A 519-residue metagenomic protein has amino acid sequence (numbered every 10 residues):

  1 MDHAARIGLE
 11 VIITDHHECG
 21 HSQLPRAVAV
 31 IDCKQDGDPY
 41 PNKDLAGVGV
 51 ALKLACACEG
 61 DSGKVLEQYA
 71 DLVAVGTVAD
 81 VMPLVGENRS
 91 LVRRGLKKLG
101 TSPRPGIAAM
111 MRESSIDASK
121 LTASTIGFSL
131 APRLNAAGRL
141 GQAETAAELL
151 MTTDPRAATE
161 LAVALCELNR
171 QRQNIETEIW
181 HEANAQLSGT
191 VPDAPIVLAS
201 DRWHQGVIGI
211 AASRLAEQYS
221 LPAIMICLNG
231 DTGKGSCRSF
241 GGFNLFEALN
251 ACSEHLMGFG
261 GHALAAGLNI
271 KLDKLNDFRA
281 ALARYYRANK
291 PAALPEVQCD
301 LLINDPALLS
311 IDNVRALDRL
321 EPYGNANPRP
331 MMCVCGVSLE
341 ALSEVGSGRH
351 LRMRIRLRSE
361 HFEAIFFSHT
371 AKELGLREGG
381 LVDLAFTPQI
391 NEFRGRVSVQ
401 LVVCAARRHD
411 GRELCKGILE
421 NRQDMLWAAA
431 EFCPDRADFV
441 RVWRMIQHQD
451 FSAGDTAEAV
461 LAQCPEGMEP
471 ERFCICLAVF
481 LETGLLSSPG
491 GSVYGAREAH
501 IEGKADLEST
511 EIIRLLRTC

Functional and structural regions predicted by a protein language model:
M1-D2, V48, G206-I210: Glycine-centered tight-turn and secondary-structure capping sites
M1-L24, V30-D32, E178-Q186, A216: N-terminal small/polar loop signature for handling phosphorylated ligands or for N-terminal nucleophile
H3, V50-L54, L91-R94, D277 (+1 more regions): Alpha-helical scaffold elements adjacent to nucleotide-binding pockets in ATP/GTP-utilizing enzyme cores
I7, E59-D277, V345: Hydrophobic helix-and-loop "lid/oligomerization" segment in the mid-to-C-terminal part of catalytic domains
H16-H17, C33, V81, A136: Generic detector of well-ordered alpha-helical packing
H17-S22, A29, G37-P39, G230-G233 (+1 more regions): Short gly/pro/ser/thr-enriched loop/turn and capping motifs at secondary-structure boundaries
L24-V78: Short alpha-helices
A157-L161, L168-A199, A251-C519: Mid-to-C-terminal polyanion-binding domains and interfaces
